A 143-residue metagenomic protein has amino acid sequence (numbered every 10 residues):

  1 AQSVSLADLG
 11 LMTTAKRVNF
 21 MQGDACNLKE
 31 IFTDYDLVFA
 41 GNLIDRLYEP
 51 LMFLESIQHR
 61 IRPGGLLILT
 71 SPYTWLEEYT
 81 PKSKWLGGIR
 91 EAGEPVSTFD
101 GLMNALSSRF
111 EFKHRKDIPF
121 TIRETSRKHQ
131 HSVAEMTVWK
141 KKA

Functional and structural regions predicted by a protein language model:
A1-A7, T74, Y79-K116: Conserved Class I S-adenosyl-L-methionine
A1-L28: S-adenosyl-L-methionine
Y35-D36: Conserved acidic residues
F39: A conserved beta-strand element that flanks and buttresses the S-adenosyl-L-methionine
N42-R46: Short catalytic micro-motifs in class I SAM-dependent methyltransferases
L51-P63: A short glycine-rich, Lys/Arg-flanked "PGG" loop and its adjoining helix->strand segment in the class I
G64-P72: Conserved beta-strand signature within the Rossmann-like core of class I S-adenosyl-L-methionine
S108-E111, R115-A143: Core SAM-dependent methyltransferase catalytic element
